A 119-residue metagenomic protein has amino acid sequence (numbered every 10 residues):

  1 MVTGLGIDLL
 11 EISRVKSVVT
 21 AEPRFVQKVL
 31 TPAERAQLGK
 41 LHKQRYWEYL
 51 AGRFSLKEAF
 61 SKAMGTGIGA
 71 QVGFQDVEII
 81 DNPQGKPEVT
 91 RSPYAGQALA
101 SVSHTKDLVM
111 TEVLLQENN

Functional and structural regions predicted by a protein language model:
M1-N119: Core catalytic alpha/beta fold that binds nucleotide/phospho-ligands
